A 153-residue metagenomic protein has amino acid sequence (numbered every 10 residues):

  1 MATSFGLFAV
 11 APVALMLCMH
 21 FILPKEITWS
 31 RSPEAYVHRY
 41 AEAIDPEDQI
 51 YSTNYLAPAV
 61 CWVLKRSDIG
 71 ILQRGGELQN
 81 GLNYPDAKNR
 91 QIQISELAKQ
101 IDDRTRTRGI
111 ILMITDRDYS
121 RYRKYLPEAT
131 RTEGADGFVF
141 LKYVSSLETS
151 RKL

Functional and structural regions predicted by a protein language model:
M1-L7, A57, S67-G70: N-terminal short leaders/motifs
A2-E26: Internal/C-terminal transmembrane anchor helices
H20-Y55, L64-L153: Luminal/periplasmic acceptor-recognition loop/helix of membrane-associated glycosyltransferases
V60: Acidic/polar, glycine-anchored loop/turn motif associated with catalytic or activation segments that engage anionic
